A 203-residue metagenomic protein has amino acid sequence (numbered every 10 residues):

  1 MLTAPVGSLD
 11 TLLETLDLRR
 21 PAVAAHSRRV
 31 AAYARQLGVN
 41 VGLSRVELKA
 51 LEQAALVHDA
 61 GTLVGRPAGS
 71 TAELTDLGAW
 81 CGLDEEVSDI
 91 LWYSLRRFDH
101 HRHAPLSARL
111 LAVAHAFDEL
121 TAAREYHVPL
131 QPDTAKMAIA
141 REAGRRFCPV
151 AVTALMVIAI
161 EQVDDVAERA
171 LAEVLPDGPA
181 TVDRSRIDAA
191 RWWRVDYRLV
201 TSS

Functional and structural regions predicted by a protein language model:
L2-S202: Histidine- and acidic-residue-rich, metal-dependent catalytic cores
